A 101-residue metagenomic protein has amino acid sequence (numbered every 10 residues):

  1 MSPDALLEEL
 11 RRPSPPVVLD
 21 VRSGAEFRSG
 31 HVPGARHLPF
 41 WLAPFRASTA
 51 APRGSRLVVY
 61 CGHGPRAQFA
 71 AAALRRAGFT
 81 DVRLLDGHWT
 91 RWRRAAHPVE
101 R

Functional and structural regions predicted by a protein language model:
M1-V17, G24-R56, H63-R101: Rhodanese-like catalytic fold shared by cysteine-dependent sulfurtransferases and DSP/PTP-type phosphatases
